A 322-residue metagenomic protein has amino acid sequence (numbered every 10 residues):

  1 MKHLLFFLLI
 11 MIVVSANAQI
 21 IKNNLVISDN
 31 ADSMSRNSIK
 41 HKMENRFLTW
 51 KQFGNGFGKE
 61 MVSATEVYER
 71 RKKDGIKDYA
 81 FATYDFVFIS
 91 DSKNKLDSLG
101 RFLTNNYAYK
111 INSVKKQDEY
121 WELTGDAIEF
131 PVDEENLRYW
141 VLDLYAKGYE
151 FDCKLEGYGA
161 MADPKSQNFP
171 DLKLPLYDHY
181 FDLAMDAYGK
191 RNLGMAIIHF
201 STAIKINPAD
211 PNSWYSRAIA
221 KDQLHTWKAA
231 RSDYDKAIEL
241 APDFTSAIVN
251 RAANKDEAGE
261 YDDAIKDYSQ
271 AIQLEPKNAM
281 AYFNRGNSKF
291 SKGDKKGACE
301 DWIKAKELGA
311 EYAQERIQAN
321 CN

Functional and structural regions predicted by a protein language model:
M1-N23: Bacterial Sec-dependent N-terminal signal peptides
F6-I10, I76-D78, K115, A203 (+2 more regions): Generic marker of residues within folded, mature protein domains
I10-S15, I27, P242, N250: N-terminal non-cleavable signal-anchor helices
V13-S15, A31, G286, K295: Intrinsically disordered, low-complexity segments
N17-R46, P170-H179, G194, N322: Sec-dependent signal peptide cleavage junction
S35-K95, L99-L172: Long, contiguous binding/interaction regions
P170-N322: Alpha-helical tetratricopeptide repeat
